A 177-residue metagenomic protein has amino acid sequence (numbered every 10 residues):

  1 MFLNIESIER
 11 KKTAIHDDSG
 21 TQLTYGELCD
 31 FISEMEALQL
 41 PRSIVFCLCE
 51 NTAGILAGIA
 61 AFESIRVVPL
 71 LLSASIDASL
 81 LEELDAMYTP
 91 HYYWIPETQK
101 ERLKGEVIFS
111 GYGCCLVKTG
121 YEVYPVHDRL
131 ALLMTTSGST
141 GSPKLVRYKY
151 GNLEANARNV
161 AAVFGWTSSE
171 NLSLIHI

Functional and structural regions predicted by a protein language model:
M1-T13, A131: A short N-terminal helical cap/helix-turn-helix that marks the beginning of AMP-binding/adenylate-forming
I8-Q39, Y148-G151: Conserved AMP-binding/adenylate-forming core of the ANL superfamily
I15, Y25, V45-E50, I55-I59 (+2 more regions): Short beta-strand->loop structural element characteristic of the AMP-binding/adenylate-forming
T24, L130-R158: Conserved AMP-binding A3 loop
E36-L40, A162-W166: Glycine-rich helix-loop-beta junction characteristic of Rossmann-like nucleotide cofactor-binding loops
C47, F164-I175: Conserved AMP-binding loop of ANL adenylate-forming enzymes
E101-L130, A157: Flexible, low-complexity linker/hinge segments
T136, I175-I177: Conserved small/polar residues in nucleotide/adenosyl-binding loops
